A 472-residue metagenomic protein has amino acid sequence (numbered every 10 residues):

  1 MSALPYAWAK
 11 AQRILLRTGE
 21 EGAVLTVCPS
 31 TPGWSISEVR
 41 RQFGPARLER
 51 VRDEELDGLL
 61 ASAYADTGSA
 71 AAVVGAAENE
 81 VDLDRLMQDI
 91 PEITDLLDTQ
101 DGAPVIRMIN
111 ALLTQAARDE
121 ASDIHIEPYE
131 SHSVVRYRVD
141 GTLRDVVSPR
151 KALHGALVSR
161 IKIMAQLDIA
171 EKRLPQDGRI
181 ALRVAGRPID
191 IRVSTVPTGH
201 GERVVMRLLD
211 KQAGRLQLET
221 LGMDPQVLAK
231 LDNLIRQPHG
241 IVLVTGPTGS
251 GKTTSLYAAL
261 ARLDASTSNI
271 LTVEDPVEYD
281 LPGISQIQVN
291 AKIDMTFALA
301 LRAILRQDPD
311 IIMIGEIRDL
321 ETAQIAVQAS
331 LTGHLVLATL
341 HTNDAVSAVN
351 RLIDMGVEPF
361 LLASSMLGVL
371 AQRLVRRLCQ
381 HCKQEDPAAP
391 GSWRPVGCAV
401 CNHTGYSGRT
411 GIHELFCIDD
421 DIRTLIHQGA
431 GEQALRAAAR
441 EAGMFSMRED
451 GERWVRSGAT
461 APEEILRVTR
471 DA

Functional and structural regions predicted by a protein language model:
M1-Q42, L56, A61-T67, E80 (+2 more regions): Polyanionic, low-complexity intrinsically disordered segments
A9, N79-Q88, I126-S133: Core structural elements
I36, D53-D57, D66-T67, E80-L83 (+7 more regions): Alpha-helix initiation and N-capping motif
Q42, L59-A63, V73-A77, L86 (+4 more regions): Residues that form generic nucleotide/phosphate-binding pockets
F43-P45, T267: A generic structural signal for alpha->beta connector loops
R47-V51: General small-molecule cofactor/ligand-binding pocket signal
D53-A111: Charged, low-hydrophobicity low-complexity segments
D98-A472: Short, flexible helix-loop junctions that flank or precede catalytic/ligand sites
